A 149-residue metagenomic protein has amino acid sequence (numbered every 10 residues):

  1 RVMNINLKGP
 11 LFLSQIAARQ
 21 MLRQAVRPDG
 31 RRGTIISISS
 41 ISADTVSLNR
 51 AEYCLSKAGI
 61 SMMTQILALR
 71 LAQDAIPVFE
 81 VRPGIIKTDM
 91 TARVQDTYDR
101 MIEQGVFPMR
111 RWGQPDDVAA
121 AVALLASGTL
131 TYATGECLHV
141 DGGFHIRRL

Functional and structural regions predicted by a protein language model:
R1-N4: Active-site Tyr-X3-Lys motif and surrounding loop/helix of classical short-chain dehydrogenase/reductase
S14, S56, T64: Active-site helix of classical SDR
R19, L69-R70, T131: Alpha-helical segment proximal to the catalytic Tyr-Lys
S40: Residue(s) in the substrate-gating loop at a strand-loop-helix junction that position the organic substrate next
T45, A123, T134-L149: Short C-terminal tail/terminal secondary-structure segment of NAD(P)H-dependent dehydrogenase/reductase domains
A72, P77, A133-G135: Short, small/polar-rich loop/turn modules that mediate ligand/substrate recognition or access, typified
F107-V118: A conserved structural motif in NAD(P)-dependent oxidoreductases
